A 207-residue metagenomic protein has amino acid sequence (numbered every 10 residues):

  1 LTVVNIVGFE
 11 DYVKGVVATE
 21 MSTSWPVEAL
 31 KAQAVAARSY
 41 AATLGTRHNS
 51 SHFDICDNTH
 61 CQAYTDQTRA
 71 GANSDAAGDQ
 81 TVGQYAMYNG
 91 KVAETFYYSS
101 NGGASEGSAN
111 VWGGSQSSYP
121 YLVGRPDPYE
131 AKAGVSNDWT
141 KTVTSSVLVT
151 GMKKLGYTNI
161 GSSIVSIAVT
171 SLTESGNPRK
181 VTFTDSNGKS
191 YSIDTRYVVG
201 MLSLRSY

Functional and structural regions predicted by a protein language model:
L1-Y207: Conserved, single-site charged/polar hotspot
